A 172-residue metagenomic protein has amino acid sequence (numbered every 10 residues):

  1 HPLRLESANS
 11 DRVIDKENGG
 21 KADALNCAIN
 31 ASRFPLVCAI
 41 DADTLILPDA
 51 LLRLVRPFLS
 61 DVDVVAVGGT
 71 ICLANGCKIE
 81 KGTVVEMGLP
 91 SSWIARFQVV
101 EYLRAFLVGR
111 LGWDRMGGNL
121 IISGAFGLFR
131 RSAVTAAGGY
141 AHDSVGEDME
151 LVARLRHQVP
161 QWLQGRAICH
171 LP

Functional and structural regions predicted by a protein language model:
L5-N9, E17, A22-N26, N30 (+2 more regions): Long helical/loop segments within the catalytic core of UDP-sugar-dependent glycosyltransferases, especially the large
V13-I14, A66, I168-H170: Conserved beta-strand scaffold positions in the cores of enzyme catalytic domains, especially in NTP/NDP-utilizing
F34, D61-V64, Q164-R166: Short, high-confidence coil segments that cap the C-terminus of an alpha-helix and link into the following beta-strand
V37: Short aromatic/hydrophobic "clamp" motif used to bind/position activated sugar donors
I40-A42: Active-site acidic Asp-centered loop
T70, L163-P172: Catalytic beta-strand/loop signature of glycosyltransferases that borders the donor
E147-R154: Short active-site alpha-helical segment characteristic of glycosyltransferases and processive polysaccharide synthases
